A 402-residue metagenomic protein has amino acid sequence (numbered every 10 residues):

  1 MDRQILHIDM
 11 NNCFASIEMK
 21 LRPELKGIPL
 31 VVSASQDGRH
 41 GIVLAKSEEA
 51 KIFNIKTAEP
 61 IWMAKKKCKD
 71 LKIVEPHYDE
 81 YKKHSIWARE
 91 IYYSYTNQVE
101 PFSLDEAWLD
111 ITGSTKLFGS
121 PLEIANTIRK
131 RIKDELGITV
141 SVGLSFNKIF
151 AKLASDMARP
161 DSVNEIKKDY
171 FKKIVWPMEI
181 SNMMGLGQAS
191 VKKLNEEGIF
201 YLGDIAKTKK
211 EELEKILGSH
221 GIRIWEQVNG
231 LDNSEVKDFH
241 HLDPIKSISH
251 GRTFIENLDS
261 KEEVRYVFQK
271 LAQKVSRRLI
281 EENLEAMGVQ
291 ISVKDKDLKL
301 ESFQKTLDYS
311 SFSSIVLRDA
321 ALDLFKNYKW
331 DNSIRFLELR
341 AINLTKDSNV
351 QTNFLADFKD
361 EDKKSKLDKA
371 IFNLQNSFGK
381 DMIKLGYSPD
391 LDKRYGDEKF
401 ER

Functional and structural regions predicted by a protein language model:
M1-L104, W108, V228: Residues that scaffold, gate, or flank divalent-cation-dependent active/transport sites
H7, N195-I334: DNA-contacting surface of Y-family translesion DNA polymerases
I17-M19, I42-A45, F150-A158, E196 (+2 more regions): Short acidic, glycine/serine/threonine-rich loops at helix termini
F102-E106, S145-K148, L284-G288, S333-F336: Short Gly/Ser/Thr- and Asp/Glu-enriched loop/turn motifs at secondary-structure junctions
L109-R129, G198: Catalytic palm subdomain of template-directed nucleic-acid polymerases, centered on the conserved carboxylate motif
S120-M178: Long, highly charged, low-complexity intrinsically disordered interaction regions that mediate electrostatic DNA/RNA
L307-R402: Acidic, metal-coordinating catalytic segment for phosphate/diphosphate chemistry, firing primarily on the Nudix
